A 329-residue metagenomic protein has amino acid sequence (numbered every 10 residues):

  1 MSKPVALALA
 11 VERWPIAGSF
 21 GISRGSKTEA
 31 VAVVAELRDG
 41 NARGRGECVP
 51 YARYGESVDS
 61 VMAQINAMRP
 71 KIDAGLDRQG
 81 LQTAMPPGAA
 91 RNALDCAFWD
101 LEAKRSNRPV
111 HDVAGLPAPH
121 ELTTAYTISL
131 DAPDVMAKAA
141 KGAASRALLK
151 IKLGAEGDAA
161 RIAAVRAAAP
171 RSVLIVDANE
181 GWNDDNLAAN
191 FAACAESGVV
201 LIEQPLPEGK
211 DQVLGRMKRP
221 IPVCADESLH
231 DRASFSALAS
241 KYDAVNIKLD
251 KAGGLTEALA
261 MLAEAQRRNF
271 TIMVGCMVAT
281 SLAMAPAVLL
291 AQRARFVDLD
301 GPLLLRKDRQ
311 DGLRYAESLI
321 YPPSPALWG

Functional and structural regions predicted by a protein language model:
S2-L174, G181-A188, A192-E196, R309-G329: N-terminal capping/lid subdomain adjacent to the active-site entrance of alpha/beta enzymes
I151, E156-Q292, R306-S318: Catalytic core of soluble alpha/beta enzymes
R295-D298: Short helix/strand-capping turn motifs
P302: Active-site cofactor/co-catalyst pockets and adjacent glycine-rich loops in catalytic enzymes
